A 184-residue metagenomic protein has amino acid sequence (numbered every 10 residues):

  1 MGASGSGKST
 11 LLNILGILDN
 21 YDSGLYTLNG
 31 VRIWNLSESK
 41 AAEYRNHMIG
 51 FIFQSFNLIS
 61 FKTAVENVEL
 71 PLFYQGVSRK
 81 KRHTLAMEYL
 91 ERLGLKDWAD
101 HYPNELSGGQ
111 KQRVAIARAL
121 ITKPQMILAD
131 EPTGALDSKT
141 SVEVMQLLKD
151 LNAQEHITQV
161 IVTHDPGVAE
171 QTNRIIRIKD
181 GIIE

Functional and structural regions predicted by a protein language model:
M1-I178: ABC family nucleotide-binding domain
